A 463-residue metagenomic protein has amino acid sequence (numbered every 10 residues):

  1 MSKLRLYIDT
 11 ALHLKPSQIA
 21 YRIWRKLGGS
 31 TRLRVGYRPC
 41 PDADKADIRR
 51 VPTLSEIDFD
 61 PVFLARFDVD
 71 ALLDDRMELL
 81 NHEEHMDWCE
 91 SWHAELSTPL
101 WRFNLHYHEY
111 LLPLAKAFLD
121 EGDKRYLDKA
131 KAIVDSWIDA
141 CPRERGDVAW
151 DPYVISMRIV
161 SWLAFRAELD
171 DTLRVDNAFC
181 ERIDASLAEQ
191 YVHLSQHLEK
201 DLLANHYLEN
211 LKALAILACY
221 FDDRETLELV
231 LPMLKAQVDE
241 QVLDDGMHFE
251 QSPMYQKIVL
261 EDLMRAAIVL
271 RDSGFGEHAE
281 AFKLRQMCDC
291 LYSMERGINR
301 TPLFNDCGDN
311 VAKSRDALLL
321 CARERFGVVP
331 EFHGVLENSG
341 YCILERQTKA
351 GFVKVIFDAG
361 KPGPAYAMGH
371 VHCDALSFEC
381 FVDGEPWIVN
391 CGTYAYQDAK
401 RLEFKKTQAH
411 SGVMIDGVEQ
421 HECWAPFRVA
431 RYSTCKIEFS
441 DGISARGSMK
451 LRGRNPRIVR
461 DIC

Functional and structural regions predicted by a protein language model:
M1-E84: Extreme N-terminal leader/anchor segments
S2-Y7, A140, M368-L376: Short acidic, Pro/Gly- and aromatic-enriched capping/linker segments at domain boundaries
R32, S314, Y366-G369, Q397-L402 (+3 more regions): A short, polar/proline- and glycine-enriched secondary-structure boundary/capping micro-motif
C40-D68, E83-E121, L203-C219: Long, acidic, intrinsically disordered low-complexity segments
P99-L284: Aromatic-lined, polymer-binding surfaces characteristic of secreted/periplasmic polysaccharide-degrading enzymes
L243, M247-V389, K436-S440: Carbohydrate-active enzyme catalytic cores, enriched for enzymes that act on polyanionic acidic polysaccharides
E337-K354, E419-C463: Extended, loop-rich substrate-binding clefts of extracytoplasmic carbohydrate-active enzymes
D374-T434: Active-site rim segments in enzyme catalytic domains, especially the processed small/beta chain of N-terminal
